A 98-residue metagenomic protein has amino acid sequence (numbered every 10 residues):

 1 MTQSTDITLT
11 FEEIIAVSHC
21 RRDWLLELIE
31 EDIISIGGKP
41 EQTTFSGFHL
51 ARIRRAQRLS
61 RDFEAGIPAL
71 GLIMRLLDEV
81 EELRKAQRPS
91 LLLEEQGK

Functional and structural regions predicted by a protein language model:
T2-E12, A16, R22, L26 (+1 more regions): Arg/Lys-rich, alpha-helical DNA-contact motif
